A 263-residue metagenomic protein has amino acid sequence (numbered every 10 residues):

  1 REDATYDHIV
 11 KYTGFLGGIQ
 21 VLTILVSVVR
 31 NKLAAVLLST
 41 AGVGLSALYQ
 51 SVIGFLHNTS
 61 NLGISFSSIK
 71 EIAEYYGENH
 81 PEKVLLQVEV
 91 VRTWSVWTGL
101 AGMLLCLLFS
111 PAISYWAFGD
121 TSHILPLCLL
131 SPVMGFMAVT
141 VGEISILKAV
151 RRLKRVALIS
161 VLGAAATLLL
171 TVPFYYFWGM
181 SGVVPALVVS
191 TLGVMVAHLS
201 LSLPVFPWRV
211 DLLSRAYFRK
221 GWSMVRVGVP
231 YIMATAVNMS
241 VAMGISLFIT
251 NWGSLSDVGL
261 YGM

Functional and structural regions predicted by a protein language model:
R1-I9, L199-A242: Interhelical loop/hinge segments that connect adjacent transmembrane helices in multipass membrane
H8-I69, W94, M103-L107, T167-L168 (+2 more regions): Signature of the first transmembrane helix
I9-V10, A47, E82-W97, V225: Interfacial transmembrane-helix starts/ends
A41-G44, E89, I124, L153-K154 (+2 more regions): Residues that define the loop-to-transmembrane-helix transition and helix capping in multi-pass membrane transporters
L62-E78, A149, F206-P207: Helix-loop junctions and terminal segments of transmembrane helices in multi-pass membrane transport/translocation
E89-F118, L168-L169, Y176: Alpha-helical transmembrane segments of multi-pass membrane transport and lipid-handling proteins
L104, L108, G119-E143, A157-V161: Alpha-helical transmembrane segments of multi-pass membrane proteins
I124, C128, A157-F206, S223 (+1 more regions): Hydrophobic alpha-helical transmembrane segments
